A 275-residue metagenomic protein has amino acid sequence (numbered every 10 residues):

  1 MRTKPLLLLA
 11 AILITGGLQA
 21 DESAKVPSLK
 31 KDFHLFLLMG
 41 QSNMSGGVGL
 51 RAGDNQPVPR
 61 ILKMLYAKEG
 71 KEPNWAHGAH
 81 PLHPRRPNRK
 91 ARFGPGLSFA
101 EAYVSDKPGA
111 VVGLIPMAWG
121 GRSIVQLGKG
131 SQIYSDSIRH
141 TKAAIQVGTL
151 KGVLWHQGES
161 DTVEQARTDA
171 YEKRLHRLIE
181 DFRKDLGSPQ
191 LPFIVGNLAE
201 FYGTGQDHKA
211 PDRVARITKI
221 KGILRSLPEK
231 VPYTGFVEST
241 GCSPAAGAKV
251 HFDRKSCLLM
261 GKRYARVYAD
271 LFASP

Functional and structural regions predicted by a protein language model:
M1-L7: Bacterial N-terminal signal peptides that target proteins for export
L7-G16: Bacterial N-terminal signal peptides
D21-P275: Cell-envelope and extracellular/periplasmic
